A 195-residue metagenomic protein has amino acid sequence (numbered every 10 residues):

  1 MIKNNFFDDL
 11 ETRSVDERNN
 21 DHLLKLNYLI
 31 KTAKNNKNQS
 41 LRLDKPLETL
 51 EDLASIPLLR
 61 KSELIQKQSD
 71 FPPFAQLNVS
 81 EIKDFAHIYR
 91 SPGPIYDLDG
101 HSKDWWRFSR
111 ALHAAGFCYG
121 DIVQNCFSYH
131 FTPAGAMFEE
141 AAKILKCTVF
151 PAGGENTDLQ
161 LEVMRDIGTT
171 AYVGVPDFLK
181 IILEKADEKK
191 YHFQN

Functional and structural regions predicted by a protein language model:
M1-A114, C118-G120: Nucleotide 5′-phosphate-binding alpha/beta core
E17, Y28, T32, K45 (+2 more regions): Conserved adenylate-forming
K83, K103-R107, H130-A134, A152-N156: Short secondary-structure boundary/capping elements
F108-I122, T157-T169: Conserved ATP-dependent adenylate/AMP-binding module captured primarily in the ANL superfamily
A114-V149: Conserved AMP-binding loop of ANL adenylate-forming enzymes
